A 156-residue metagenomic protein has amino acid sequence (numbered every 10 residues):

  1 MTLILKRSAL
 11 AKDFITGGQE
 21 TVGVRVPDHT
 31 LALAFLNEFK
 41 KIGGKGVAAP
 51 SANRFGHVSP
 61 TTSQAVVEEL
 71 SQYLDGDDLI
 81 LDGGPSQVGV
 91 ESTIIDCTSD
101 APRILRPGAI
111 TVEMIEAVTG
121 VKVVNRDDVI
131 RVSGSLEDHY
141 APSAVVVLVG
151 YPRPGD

Functional and structural regions predicted by a protein language model:
M1-D156: Active-site-adjacent structural elements in enzyme catalytic cores
